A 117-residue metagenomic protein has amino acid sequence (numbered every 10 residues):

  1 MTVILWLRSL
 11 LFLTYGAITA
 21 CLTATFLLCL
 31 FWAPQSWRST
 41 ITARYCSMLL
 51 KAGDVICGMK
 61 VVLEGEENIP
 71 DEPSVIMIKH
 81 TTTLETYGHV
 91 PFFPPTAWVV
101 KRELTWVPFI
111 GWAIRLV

Functional and structural regions predicted by a protein language model:
V3-W32: A hydrophobic membrane-anchoring feature enriched in long, contiguous, low-charge segments that mark signal-anchor
I18-C21, Y45, L49: Hydrophobic/aromatic residues within well-ordered alpha-helical segments
L27-A43, S47, D54-I56, D71-V117: Catalytic core of membrane glycerolipid acyltransferases/transacylases, capturing the structured, soluble-facing
V55-E64: Short gly/ser/thr-rich secondary-structure transition/capping motifs
G65-I69: Glycine-rich helix-loop-beta junction characteristic of Rossmann-like nucleotide cofactor-binding loops
